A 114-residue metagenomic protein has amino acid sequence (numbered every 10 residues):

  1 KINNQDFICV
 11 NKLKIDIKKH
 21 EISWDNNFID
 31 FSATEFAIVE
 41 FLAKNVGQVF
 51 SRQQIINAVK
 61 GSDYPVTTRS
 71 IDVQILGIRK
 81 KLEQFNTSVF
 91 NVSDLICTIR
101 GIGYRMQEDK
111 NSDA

Functional and structural regions predicted by a protein language model:
K1-C9, G77: Basic, amphipathic DNA-recognition helix from helix-turn-helix-like DNA-binding domains
Q5, K12, D94: Alpha/beta-hydrolase fold active-site loops
C9-F36, I99, R105-A114: A structural micro-motif at secondary-structure boundaries
E21-R100: Positively charged, aromatic-enriched patches within helix-turn-helix-type DNA-binding elements, predominantly
